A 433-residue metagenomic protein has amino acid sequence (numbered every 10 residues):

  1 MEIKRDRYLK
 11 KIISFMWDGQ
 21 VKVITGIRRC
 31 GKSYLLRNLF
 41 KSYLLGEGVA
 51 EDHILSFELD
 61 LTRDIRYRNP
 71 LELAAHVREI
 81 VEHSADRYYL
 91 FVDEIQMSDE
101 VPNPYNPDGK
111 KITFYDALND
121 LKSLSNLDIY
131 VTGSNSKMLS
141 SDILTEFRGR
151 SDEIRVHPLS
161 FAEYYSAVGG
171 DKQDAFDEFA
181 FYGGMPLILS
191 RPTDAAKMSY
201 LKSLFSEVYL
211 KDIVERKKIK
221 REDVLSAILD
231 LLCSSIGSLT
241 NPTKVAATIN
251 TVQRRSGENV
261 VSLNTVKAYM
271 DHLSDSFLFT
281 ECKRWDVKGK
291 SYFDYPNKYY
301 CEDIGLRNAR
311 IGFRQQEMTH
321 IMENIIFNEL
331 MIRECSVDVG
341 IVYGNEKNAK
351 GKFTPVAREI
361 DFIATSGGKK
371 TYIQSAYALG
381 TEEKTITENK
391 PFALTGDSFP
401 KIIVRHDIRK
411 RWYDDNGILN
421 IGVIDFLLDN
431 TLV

Functional and structural regions predicted by a protein language model:
E2, H157-Y343: Interdomain hinge/linker elements that couple catalytic modules in large macromolecular machines
E2, T25, R29, S33-Y34 (+2 more regions): A cross-kingdom feature that marks ATP-driven nucleic-acid transaction machinery
I3-G19: Pre-Walker A adenine-sensing motif
L35, L39: Hydrophobic positions on the alpha1 helix immediately C-terminal to the Walker A/P-loop
S56-D86: Short glycine-rich substrate-engagement loop in P-loop NTPases that contacts/grips substrate
F91, D128-S134: Structural recognition of the conserved hydrophobic beta-strand(s) that form the central parallel beta-sheet of P-loop
Q96-Y130: Conserved Walker B catalytic segment
S136-D152, V168-G169: Short regulatory helix/loop adjacent to the ATP-binding pocket of P-loop NTPases
